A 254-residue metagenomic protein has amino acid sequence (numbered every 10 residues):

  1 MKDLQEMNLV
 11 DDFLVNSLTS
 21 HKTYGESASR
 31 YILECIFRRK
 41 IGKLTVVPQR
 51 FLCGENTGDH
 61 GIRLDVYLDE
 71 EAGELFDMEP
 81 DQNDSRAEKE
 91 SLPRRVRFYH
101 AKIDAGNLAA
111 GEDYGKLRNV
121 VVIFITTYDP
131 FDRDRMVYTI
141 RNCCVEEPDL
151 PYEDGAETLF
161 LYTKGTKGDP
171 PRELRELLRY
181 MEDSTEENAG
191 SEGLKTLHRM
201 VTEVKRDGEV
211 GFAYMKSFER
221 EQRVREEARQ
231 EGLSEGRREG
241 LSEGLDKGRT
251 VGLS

Functional and structural regions predicted by a protein language model:
M1-E157, K167, R223: Accessory alpha/beta interaction modules
M1-E6, F13, E71, L75-D81 (+1 more regions): Short, charged alpha-helical interaction segments and adjacent helix-coil junctions
F160: Short hydrophobic beta-strand segments that form the core of ligand-binding sensory/regulatory domains
